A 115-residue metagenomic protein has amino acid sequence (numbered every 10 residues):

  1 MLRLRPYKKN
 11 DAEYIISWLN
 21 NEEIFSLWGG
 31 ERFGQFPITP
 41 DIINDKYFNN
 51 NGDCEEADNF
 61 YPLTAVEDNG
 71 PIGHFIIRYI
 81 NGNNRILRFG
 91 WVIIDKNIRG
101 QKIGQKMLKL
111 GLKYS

Functional and structural regions predicted by a protein language model:
L2-S17: A short beta-loop-alpha structural element at the N-terminal edge of CoA-dependent acyl/N-acetyltransferase catalytic
K9, N20-N97, L108, Y114: Acetyl-CoA-dependent GNAT
G100-Q105: Glycine-rich acyl-CoA binding loop
